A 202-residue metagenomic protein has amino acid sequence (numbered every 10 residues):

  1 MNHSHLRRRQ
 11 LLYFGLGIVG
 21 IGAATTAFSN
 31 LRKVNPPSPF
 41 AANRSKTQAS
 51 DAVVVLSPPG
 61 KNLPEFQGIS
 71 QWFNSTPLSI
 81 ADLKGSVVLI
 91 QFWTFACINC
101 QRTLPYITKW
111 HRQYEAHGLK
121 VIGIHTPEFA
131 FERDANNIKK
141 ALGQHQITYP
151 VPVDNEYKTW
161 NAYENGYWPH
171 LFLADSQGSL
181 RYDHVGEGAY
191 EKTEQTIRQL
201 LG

Functional and structural regions predicted by a protein language model:
M1-V19: N-terminal secretory signal peptides and thylakoid transit peptides that target proteins across membranes
I21-N30: Hydrophobic alpha-helical membrane-insertion segments, chiefly the h-region of N-terminal signal peptides
K33-R44: Ser/Thr/Pro/Gly-rich low-complexity linker/stalk segments immediately outside membranes or between
R44-I80: N-terminal "domain-start" segment that seeds a small globular fold
S79-I98, V121: Short active-site neighborhood of thiol/selenol oxidoreductases, capturing the structured segment around
G85-V88, H117-K120, I147-Y149, S176: Loop/turn elements at helix/coil->beta-strand transitions in domains of secreted/extracellular proteins
Q101-H145, P152-A162: Structural microenvironment flanking redox-active thiols in thiol-disulfide oxidoreductases
G143-T148, V153-R198: Thiol/disulfide oxidoreductase modules built on the thioredoxin-like
